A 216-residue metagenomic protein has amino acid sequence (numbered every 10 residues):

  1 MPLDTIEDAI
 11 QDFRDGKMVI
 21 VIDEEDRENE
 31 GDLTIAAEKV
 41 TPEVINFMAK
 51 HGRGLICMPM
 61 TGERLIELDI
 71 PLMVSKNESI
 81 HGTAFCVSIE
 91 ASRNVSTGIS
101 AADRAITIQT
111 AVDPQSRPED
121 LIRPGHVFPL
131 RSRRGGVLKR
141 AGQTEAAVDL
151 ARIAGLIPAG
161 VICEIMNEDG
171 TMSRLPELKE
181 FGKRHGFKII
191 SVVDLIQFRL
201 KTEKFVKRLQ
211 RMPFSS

Functional and structural regions predicted by a protein language model:
M1-S216: Catalytic domains of riboflavin
